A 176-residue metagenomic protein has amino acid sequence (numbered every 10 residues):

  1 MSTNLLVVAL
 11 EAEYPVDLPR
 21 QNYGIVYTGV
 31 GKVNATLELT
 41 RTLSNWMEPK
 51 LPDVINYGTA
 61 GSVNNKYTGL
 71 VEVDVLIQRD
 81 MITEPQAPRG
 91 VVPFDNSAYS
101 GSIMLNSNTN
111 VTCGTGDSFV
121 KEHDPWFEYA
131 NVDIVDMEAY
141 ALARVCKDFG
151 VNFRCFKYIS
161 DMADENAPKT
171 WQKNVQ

Functional and structural regions predicted by a protein language model:
M1-L5: Extreme N-terminal starter segment of soluble prokaryotic enzymes
V7-E11: Structural motif
Y14-Q176: Glycine-rich phosphate- or other oxyanion-binding loops that anchor nucleotides, phosphorylated ligands
